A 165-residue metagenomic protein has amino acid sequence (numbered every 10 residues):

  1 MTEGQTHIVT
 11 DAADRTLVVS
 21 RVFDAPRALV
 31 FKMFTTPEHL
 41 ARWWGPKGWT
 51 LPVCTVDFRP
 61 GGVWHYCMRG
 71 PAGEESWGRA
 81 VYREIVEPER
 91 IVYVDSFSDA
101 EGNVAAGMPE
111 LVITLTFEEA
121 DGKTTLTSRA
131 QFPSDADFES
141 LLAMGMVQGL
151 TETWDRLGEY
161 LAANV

Functional and structural regions predicted by a protein language model:
M1-E3, P133-V165: A conserved amphipathic terminal alpha-helix motif
M1-T50: Hydrophobic ligand-binding cavity/cleft-lining segments
D11-A13, F58, A72-S76, A105-P109 (+1 more regions): A generic structural micro-feature
V18, E38-W77: Short beta-edge strand/loop motif at the mouth of beta-sheet-based domains
R21, V53-V56, G78-E84, E110-E118: Hydrophobic/aromatic beta-strand elements that line small-molecule binding cavities or substrate pockets in beta-rich
R27-A28, F58-R59, R83-R90, T116-T125: A short, structured loop/turn motif at beta-sheet edges
V30-F31, L40, W64-Y66, Y82 (+5 more regions): Hydrophobic pocket/interface hotspot
V94, G102-Q148: Beta-strand/loop substructures that line and gate deep hydrophobic ligand-binding cavities in soluble
